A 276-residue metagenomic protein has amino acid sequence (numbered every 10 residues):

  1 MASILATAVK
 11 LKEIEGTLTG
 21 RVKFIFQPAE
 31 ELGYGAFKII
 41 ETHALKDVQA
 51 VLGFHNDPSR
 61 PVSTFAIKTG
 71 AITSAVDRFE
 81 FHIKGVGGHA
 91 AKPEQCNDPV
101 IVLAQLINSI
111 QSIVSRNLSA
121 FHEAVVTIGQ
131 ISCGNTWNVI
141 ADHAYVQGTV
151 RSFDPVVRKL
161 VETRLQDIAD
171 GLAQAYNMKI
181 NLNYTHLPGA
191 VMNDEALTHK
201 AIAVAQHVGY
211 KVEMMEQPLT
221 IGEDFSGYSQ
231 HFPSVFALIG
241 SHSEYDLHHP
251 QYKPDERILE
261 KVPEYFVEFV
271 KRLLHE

Functional and structural regions predicted by a protein language model:
M1-T7, L11-A141, P218-G222: Histidine/acidic-residue-rich, glycine-tolerant segments that coordinate divalent metal ions
K10, V102-N117, R164-Y176, K200-V208 (+2 more regions): Generic non-transmembrane alpha-helical segments
E80-K84, T149-R151, N183: Residue-level recognition of well-ordered beta-strand positions that form the cores of beta-sheet-rich folds across
N108-S115, N183, L187-G240: Active-site-adjacent substrate-binding region of metalloamidase/peptidase-like peptide-processing proteins
S115-V125, Q174-N183, K211-P218, E276: Flexible, glycine/charged-enriched surface loops at secondary-structure junctions
V139-I180: Oxyanion-binding "anion nests"
E213-E276: Zn-dependent metallopeptidase/amidohydrolase metal-coordination segment
